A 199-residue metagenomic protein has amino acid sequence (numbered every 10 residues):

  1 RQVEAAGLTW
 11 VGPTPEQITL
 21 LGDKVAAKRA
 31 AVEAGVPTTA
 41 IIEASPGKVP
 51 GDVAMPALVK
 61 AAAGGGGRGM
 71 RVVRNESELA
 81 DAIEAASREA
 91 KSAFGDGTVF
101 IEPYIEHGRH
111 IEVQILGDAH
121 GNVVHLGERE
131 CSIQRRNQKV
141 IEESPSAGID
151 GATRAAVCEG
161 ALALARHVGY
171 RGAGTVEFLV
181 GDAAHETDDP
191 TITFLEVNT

Functional and structural regions predicted by a protein language model:
R1-V176, V180-T199: N-terminal beta-alpha lobe that positions the nucleotide/phosphoryl donor in ATP/NTP-coupled carboxylate activation
